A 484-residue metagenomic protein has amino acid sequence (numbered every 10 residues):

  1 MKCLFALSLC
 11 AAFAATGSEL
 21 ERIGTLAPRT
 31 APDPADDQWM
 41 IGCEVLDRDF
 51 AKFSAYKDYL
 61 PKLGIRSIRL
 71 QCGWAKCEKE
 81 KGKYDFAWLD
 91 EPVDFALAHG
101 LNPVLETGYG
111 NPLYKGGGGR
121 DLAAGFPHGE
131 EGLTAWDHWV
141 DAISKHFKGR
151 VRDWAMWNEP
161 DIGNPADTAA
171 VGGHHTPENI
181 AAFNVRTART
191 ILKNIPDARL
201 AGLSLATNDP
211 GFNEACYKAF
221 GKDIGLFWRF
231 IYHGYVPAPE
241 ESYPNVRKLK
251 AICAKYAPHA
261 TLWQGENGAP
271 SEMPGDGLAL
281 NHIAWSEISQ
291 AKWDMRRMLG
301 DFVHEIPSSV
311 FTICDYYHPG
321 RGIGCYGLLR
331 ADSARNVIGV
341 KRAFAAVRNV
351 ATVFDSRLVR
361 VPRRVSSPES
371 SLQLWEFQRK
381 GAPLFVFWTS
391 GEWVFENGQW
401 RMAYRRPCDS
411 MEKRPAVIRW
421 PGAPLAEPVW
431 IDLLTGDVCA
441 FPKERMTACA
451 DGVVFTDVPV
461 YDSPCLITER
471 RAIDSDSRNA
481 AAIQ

Functional and structural regions predicted by a protein language model:
E19-A142, K148, D153-M156, D161 (+1 more regions): N-terminal substrate-binding region of glycoside hydrolase catalytic domains
Q38-M40, R66-R69, N102-V104, V151-A155 (+4 more regions): Structural preference for beta-strand elements that scaffold enzyme active sites
F50, E80, G116-I252, M273-R296 (+1 more regions): Active-site cleft segment of glycoside hydrolase catalytic domains centered on the general acid/base Glu
I68, A96, I143, W154 (+9 more regions): Conserved, mostly hydrophobic/aromatic
A269-V350, V361-S370: Aromatic/acidic polysaccharide-binding cleft in carbohydrate-active enzymes
S366-P424, P459, P464-L466: Carbohydrate-binding surface patches
R419-C439: Solvent-exposed beta-hairpin/edge-strand motifs
C439-Q484: C-terminal beta-strand-rich structural cap/linker in extracellular carbohydrate-active enzymes
